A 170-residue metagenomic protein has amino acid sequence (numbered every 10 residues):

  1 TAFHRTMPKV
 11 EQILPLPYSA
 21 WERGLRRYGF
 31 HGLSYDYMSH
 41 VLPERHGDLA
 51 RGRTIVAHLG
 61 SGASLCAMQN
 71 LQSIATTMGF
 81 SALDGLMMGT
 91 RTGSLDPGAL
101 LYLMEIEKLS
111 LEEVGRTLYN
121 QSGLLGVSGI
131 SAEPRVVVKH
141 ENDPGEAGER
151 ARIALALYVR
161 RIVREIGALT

Functional and structural regions predicted by a protein language model:
T1-F3, P134: Bulky hydrophobic/aromatic packing residues
F3-I106: Glycine-rich phosphate-binding loop of actin/hexokinase-like ATP-binding domains
L33-Y37, A63, S94-G98, L109 (+5 more regions): Conserved active-site and cofactor/substrate-binding residues in soluble primary-metabolism enzymes
Y37-R45, A99-L103, E113, T117 (+3 more regions): Alpha-helical scaffold segments in soluble metabolic enzymes
R45-R51, E107-E113, H140-R150: Short, glycine- and charge-enriched coil/turn segments that flank and shape catalytic ligand pockets
R53-A57, E112-Q121: Beta-strand segments within the central parallel beta-sheet cores of soluble alpha/beta enzyme folds
E105-I106, N120, L124: Short, well-ordered loop/turn and helix-capping segments at boundaries between secondary-structure elements and domains
R116, G123-V127, P134-T170: Adenine-nucleotide phosphate-binding core of ATP-dependent small-molecule kinases
